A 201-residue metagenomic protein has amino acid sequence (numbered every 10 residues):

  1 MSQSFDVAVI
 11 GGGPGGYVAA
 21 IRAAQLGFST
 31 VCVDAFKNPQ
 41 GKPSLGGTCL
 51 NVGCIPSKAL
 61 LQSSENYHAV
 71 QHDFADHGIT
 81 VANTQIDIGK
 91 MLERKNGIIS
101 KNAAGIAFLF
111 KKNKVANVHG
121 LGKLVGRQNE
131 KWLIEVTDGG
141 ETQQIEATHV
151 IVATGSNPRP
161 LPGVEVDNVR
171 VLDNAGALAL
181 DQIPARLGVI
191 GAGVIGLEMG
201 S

Functional and structural regions predicted by a protein language model:
S2-F5, I21-F28, C32-I183: Glycine-rich flavin
V7-C32, G196-S201: N-terminal Rossmann-like FAD-binding beta1-loop-alpha1 element of flavoenzymes
I10, V33, A153, V189-I190: Hydrophobic residues in beta-strands of the RecA-like P-loop NTPase core, especially within AAA+ ATPase
G13, F36-N38, G193: Acidic, glycine-rich active-site loops and adjacent beta-strand->loop/helix elements that engage anionic groups
G13-G16, K114, G191: Conserved G/P- and acidic residue-centered "switch" motifs that form tight phosphate/ATP-binding loops in soluble
D181-S201: Rossmann-like NAD(P)H-binding beta-loop-alpha module
